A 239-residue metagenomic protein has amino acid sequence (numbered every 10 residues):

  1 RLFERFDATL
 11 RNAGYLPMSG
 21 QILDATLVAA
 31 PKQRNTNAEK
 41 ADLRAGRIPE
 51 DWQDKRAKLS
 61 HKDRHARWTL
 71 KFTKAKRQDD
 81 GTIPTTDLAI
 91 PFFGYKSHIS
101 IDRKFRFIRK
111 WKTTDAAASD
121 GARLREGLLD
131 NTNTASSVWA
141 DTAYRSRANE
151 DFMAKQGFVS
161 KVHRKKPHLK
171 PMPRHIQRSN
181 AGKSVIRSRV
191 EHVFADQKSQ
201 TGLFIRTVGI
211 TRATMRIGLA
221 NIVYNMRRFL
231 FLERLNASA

Functional and structural regions predicted by a protein language model:
R1-K155, G218: Polybasic low-complexity intrinsically disordered regions
N37, R174-A181: Short, surface-exposed amphipathic charged segments that create phosphate/polyanion-binding patches used for binding
T114, K166-H168: Short, solvent-exposed coil/turn elements at secondary-structure transition points
A122, L169-I176: Short, charged, surface-exposed secondary-structure boundary motifs
A135-W139, K161-V162, F231-L232: Acidic/polar loop patches that form or flank catalytic/metal-binding clefts of enzymes that bind anionic ligands
T142, R164-K165, H192: Short secondary-structure boundary segments
D151, R178-A239: Basic, amphipathic alpha-helical segments enriched in Lys/Arg and hydrophobic/aromatic residues
Q156-R164: Short hydrophobic/aromatic-enriched beta-strand-loop microsegments
